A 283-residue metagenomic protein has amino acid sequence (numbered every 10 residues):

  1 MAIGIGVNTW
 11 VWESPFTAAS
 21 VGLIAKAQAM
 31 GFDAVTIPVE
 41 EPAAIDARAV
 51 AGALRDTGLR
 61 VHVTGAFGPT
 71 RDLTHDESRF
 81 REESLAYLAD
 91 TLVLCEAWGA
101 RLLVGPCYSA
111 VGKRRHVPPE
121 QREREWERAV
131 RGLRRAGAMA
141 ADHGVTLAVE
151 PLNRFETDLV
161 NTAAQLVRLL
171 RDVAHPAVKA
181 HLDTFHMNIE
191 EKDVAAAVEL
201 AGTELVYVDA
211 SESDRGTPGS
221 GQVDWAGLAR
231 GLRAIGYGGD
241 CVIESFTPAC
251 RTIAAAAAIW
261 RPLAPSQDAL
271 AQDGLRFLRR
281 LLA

Functional and structural regions predicted by a protein language model:
M1-I5, G31-A34, R55-H62, A97-L102 (+4 more regions): Short, well-ordered coil/turn segments that N-cap beta-strands
M1-T9, E13, T17-Q28, V160-L182 (+1 more regions): Histidine-acidic metal/acid-base catalytic patches
M1-W10, V63-H75, C107-V117: N-terminal small/glycine-rich loop or linker at the start of catalytic domains across soluble metabolic enzymes
V11-E13, V39-E41, F67-P69, S109-V111 (+4 more regions): Active-site-proximal loop/turn and secondary-structure-junction residues that shape catalytic pockets, frequently
V21-E41, T91, A97-G99: Catalytic domains of carbohydrate-active enzymes, especially glycoside hydrolases
A43-A53: Active-site-adjacent beta->alpha loops and helix N-cap segments on the catalytic face of soluble alpha/beta enzymes
R55-D56, R79-K179, R261, P265-A269: Active-site acidic/histidine proton-transfer and metal-coordination neighborhood in alpha/beta enzyme cores
T70-H75, V111-H116, E156, I189 (+2 more regions): A short acidic, helix-capping loop that chelates divalent metal ions and anchors anionic groups
